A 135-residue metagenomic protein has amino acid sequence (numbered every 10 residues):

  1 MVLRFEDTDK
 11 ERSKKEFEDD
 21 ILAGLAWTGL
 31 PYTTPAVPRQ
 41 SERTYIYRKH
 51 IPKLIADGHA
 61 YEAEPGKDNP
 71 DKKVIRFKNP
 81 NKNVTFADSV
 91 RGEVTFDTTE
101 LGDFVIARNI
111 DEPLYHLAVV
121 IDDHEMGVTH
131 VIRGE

Functional and structural regions predicted by a protein language model:
M1-Y32, D123: N-terminal, positively charged nucleic-acid-binding surface of large information/translation enzymes
L3, R39-Q40, K53-E135: Active-site cores that bind ATP or allylic diphosphates and position pyrophosphate for catalysis
D9-S13, R39-Y45: Acidic-and-aromatic substrate-binding clefts and catalytic sites of carbohydrate-active enzymes
F17-S41, H50-K53, A60-A63: A glycine-rich helix N-cap at a beta->alpha junction
